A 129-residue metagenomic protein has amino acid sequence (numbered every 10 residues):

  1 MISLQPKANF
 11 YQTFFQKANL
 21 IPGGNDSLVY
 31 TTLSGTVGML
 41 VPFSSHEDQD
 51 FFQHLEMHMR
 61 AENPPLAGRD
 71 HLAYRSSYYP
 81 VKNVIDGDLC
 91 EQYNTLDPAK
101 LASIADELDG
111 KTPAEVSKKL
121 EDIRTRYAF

Functional and structural regions predicted by a protein language model:
M1-F129: C-terminal scaffolding/assembly regions of large eukaryotic complex subunits
